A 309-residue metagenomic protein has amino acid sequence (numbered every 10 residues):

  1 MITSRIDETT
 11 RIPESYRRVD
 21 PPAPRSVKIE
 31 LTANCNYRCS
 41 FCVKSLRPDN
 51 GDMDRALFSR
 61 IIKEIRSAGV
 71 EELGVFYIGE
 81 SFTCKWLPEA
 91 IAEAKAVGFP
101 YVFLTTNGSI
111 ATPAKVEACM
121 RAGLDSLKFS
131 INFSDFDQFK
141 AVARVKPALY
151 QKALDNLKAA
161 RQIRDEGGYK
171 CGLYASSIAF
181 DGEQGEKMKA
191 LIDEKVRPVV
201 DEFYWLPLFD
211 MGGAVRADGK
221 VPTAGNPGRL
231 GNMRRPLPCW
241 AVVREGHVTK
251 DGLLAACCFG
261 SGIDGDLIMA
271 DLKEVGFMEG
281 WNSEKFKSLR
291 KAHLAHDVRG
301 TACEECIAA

Functional and structural regions predicted by a protein language model:
M1-S4, E30, M53-A56, E117-G280 (+1 more regions): Radical SAM enzyme [4Fe-4S]-AdoMet core and its adjacent flexible, acidic and glycine-rich loops/tails across
I2-S126, G265: Conserved alpha-helical substructure of the radical SAM core
N34-K44, A256-F259, G300-A308: Local cysteine-cluster metal-coordination motifs and their immediate loop/turn environment, predominantly Fe-S cluster
S45, V142, V242, C306-A309: Small disulfide-bonded, cysteine-rich extracellular recognition modules and tandem repeats
